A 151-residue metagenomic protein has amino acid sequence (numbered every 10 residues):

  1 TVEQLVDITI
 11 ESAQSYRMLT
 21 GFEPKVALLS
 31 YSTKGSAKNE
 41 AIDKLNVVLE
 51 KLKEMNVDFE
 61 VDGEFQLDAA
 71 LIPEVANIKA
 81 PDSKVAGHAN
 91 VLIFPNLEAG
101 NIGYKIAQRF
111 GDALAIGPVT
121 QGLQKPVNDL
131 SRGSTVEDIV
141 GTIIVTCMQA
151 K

Functional and structural regions predicted by a protein language model:
T1-E64, D68: Glycine-rich phosphate/diphosphate-binding loop of Rossmann-like nucleotide-binding domains
K51-K151: Glycine-rich phosphate/nucleotide-binding loop
